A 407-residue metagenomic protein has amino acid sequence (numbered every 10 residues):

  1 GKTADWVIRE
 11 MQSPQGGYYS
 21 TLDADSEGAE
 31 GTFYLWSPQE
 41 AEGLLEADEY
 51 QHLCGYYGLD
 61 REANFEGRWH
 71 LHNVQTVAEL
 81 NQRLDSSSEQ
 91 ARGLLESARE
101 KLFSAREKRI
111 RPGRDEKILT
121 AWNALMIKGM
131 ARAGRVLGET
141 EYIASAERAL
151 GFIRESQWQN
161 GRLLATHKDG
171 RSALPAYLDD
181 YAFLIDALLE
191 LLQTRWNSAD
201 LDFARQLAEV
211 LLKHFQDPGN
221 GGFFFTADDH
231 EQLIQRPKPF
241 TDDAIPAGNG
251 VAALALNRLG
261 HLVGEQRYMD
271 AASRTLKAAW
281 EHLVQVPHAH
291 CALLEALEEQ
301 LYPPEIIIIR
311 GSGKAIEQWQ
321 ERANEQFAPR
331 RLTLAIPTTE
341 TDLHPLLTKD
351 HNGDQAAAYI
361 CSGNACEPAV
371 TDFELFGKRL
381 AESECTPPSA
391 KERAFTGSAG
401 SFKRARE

Functional and structural regions predicted by a protein language model:
G1-R404: Glycan-recognition and catalytic cores of secretory/periplasmic carbohydrate-active enzymes
